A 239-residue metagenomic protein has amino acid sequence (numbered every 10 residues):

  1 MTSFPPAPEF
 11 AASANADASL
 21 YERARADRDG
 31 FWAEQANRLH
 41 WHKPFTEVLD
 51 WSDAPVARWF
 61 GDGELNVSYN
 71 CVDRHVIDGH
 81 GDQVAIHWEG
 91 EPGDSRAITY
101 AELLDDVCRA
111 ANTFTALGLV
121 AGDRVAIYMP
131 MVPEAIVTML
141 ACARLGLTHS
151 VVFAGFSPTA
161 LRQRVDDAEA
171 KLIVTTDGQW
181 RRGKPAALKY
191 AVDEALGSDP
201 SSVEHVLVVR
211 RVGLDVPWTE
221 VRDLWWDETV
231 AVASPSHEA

Functional and structural regions predicted by a protein language model:
M1-S19: Short, contiguous pre-domain boundary segments
N15-A16, L20, D53-E64, E89-I98: Acyl-group handling in specialized metabolite and lipid biosynthesis
R23-T46, G63-A85: A short N-terminal helical cap/helix-turn-helix that marks the beginning of AMP-binding/adenylate-forming
S68-Y69, D82, I86-L140, S157-R162 (+1 more regions): Conserved AMP-binding/adenylate-forming core of the ANL superfamily
P92, L172-A239: ANL superfamily adenylate-forming
A126-M129, A135, M139, A143-A195: Short beta-strand->loop structural element characteristic of the AMP-binding/adenylate-forming
